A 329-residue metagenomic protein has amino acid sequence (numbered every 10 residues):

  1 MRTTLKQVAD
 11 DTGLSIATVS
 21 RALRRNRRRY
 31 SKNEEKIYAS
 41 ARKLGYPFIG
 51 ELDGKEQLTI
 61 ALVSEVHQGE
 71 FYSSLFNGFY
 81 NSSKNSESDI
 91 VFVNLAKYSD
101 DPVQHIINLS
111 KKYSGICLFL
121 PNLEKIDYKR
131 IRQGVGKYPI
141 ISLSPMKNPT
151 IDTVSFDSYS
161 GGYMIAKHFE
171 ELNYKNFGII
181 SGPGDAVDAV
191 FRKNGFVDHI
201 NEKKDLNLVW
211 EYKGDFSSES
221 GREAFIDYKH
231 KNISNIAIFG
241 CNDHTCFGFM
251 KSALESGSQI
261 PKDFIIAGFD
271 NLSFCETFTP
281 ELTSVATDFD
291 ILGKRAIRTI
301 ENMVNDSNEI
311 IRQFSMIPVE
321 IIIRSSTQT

Functional and structural regions predicted by a protein language model:
M1-G54: N-terminal helix-turn-helix DNA-binding module of bacterial transcription factors
K32, S64-S74, F92-D100, V154-M164 (+6 more regions): Hinge/beta->alpha junction and helix N-cap segments in small-molecule ligand-binding domains
Q57-K167, H230: Alpha-helical recognition/docking segments in bacterial nutrient-uptake and carbohydrate-utilization systems
L58-I60, S88, A166, E170-F177 (+2 more regions): Nucleotide donor/acceptor-binding cores
A61, K112-P121, G178-I180, E211 (+2 more regions): Periplasmic-binding protein-like
K175-N176, N207-V209, I260-I265: Short acidic capping loops at alpha-helix termini that bridge into adjacent secondary structure
D227-T329: Flexible loop/turn connectors
